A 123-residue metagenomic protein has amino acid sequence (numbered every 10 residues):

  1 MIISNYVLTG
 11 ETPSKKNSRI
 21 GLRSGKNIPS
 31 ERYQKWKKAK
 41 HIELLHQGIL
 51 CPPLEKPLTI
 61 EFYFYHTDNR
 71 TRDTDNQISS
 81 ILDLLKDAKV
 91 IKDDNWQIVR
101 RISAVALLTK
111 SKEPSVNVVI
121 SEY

Functional and structural regions predicted by a protein language model:
M1-Y123: Acidic, proline/glycine-enriched N-terminal capping motif
